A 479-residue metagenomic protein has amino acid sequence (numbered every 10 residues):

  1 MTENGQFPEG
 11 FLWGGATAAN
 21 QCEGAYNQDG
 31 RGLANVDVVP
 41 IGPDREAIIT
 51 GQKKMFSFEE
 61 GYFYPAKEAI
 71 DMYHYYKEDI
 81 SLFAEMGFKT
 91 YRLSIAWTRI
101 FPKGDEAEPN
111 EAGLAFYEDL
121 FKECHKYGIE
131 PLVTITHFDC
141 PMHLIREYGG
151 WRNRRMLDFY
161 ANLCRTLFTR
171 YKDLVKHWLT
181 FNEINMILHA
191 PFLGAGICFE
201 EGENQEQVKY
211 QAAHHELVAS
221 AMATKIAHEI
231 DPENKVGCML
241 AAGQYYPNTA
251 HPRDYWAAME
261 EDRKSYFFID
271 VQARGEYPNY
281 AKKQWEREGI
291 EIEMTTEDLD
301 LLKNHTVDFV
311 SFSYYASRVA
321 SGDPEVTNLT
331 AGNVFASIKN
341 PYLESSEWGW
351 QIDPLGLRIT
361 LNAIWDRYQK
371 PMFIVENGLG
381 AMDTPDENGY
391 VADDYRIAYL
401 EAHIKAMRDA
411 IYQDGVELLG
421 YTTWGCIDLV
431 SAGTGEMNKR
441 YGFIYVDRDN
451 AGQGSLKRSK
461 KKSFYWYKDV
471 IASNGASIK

Functional and structural regions predicted by a protein language model:
T2-E60, K103-D105, L114-K479: Active-site region of glycoside hydrolase catalytic domains
G61-Y75, R152-R155: Active-site mouth loops of central-metabolism enzymes
A66, Y73, G104-A107, E347: Short, flexible active-site loop motifs that bind/organize anionic cofactors or intermediates
D71, Y75-A96, N304-V310: Catalytic domains of carbohydrate-active enzymes, especially glycoside hydrolases
K89, T98-I100, F138-C140: A short acidic, glycine/proline-enriched capping/turn motif at secondary-structure boundaries, especially helix N-cap
I95-P109: Glycine-rich, proline-tolerant flexible connector loops at the mouths of alpha/beta enzymes
